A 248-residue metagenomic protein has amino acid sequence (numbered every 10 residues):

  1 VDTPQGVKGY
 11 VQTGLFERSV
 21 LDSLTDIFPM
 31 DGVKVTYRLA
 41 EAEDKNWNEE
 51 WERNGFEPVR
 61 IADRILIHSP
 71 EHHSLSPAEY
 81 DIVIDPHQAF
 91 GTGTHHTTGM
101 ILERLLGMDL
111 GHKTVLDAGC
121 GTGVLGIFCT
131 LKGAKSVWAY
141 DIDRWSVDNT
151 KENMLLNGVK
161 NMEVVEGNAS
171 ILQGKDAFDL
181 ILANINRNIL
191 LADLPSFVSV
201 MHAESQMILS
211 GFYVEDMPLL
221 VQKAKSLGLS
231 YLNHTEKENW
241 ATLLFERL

Functional and structural regions predicted by a protein language model:
V1-S76: N-terminal auxiliary segments of SAM/dcSAM-dependent transferases
T36-R38, L66, S136, N161-E163 (+1 more regions): Conserved beta-strand segments of alpha/beta enzyme cores
L66, D81, K113-T114: Residues that mark the start of a beta-strand
Y80-P86: A short, charged helix-loop
Q88, T92-S170: Conserved SAM/SAH cofactor-binding pocket of Class I
I142-L248: S-adenosylmethionine
